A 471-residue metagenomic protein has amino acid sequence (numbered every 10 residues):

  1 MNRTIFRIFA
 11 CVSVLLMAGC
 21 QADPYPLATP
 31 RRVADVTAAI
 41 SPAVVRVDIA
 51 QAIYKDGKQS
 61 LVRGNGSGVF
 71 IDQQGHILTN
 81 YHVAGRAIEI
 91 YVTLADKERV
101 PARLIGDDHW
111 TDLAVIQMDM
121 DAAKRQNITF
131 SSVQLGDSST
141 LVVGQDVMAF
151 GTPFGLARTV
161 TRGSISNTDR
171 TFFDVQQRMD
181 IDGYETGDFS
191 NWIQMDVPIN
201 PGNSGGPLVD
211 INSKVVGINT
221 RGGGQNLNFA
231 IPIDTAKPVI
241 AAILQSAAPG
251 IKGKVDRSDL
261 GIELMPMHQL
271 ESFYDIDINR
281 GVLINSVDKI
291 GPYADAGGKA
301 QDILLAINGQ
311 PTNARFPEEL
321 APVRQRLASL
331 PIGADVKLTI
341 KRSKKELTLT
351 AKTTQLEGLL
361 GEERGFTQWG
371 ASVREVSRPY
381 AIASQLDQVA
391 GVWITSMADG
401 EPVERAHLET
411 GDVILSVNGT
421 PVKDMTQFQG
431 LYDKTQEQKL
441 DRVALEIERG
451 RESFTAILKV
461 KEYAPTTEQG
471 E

Functional and structural regions predicted by a protein language model:
M1-F9: Bacterial N-terminal signal peptides that target proteins for export
I8-A18: Bacterial N-terminal signal peptides
C20-R280, N285-I290, D295-A296, A306-P311 (+5 more regions): Serine-dependent protease modules
P207, Y274-I278, P292-I303, S329-P331 (+3 more regions): A short glycine-leucine-enriched loop at secondary-structure breakpoints that most characteristically corresponds
D335-K337, R442-A444: Short, conserved beta-strand segments of beta-strand-rich sandwich/propeller modules, principally
L356, R364-A406, T410: C-terminal structural cap/anchor segments
I457-E471: Short, low-complexity, Pro/Ser/Thr/Gly-rich segments in the mature regions of secreted, periplasmic
